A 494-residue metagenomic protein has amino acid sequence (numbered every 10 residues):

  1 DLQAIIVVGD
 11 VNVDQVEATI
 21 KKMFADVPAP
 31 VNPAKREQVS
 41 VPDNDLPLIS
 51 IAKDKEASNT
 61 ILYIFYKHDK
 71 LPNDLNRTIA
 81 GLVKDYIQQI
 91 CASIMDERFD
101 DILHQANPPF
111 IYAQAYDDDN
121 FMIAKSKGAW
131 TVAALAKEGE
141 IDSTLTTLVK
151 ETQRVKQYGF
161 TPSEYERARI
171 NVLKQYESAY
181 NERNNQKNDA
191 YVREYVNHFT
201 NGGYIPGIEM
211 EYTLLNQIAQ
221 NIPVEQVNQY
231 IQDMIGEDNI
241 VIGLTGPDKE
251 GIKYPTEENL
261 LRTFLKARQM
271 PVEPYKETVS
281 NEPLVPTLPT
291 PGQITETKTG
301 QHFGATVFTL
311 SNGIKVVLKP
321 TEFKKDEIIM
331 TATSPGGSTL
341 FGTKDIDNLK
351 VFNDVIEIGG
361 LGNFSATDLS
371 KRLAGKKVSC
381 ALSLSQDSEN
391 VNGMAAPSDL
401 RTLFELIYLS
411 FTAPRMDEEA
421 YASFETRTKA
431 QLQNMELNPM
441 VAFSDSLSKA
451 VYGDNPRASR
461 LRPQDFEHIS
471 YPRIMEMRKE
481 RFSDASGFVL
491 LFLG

Functional and structural regions predicted by a protein language model:
D1-V8, S58-I79, F99-V224, N239-G246 (+5 more regions): M16 family metallopeptidases and their MPP-like homologs
A4-N59, I170, K174-N181, L260-E282 (+2 more regions): An aromatic/glycine/proline-enriched structural segment found at the starts of mature extracellular/organellar domains
V13-E17, N73-D74, G251-Y254, S365: Extracytoplasmic/secreted cell-surface and envelope-processing proteins
L62, K84, Q88-A92, L288 (+1 more regions): Long, His/Glu/Asp-enriched segments that create or flank divalent metal/ion-associated functional microenvironments
I242, P247-T263, A267: N-terminal leader/propeptide and maturation segments of large enzyme subunits in energy/redox metabolism and hydrolases
N281-F303: Edge strands and adjacent loops of beta-rich recognition modules
T297-K325: N- or domain-start disorder-to-order transition segments that initiate the globular core
